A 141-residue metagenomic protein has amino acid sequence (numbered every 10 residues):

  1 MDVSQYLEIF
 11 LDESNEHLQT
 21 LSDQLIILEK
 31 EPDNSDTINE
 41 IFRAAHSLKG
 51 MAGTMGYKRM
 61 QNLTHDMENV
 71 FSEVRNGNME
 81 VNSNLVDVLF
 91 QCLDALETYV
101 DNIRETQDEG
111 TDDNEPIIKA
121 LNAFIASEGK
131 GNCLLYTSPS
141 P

Functional and structural regions predicted by a protein language model:
M1-S138: Non-catalytic helical tethers at domain boundaries
P141: Hydrophobic pocket-lining residues within nucleotide cofactor-binding pockets
